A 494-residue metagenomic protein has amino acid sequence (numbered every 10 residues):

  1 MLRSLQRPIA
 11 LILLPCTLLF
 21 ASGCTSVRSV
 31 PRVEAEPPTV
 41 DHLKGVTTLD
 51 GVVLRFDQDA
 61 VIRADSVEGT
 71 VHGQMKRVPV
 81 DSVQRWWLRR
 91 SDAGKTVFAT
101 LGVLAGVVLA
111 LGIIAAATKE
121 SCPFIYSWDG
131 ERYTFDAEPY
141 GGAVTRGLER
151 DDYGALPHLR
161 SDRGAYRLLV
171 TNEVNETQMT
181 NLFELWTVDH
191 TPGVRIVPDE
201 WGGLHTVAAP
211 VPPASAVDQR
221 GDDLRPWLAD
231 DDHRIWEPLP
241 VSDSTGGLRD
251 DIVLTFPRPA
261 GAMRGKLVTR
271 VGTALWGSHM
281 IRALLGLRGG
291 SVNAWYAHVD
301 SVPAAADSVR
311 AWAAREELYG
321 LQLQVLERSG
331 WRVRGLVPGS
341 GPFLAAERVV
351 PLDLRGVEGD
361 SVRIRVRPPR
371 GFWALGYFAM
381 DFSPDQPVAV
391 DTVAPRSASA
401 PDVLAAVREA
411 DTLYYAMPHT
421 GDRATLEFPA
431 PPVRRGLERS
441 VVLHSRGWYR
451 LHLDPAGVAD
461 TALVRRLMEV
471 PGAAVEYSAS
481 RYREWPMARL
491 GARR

Functional and structural regions predicted by a protein language model:
L2-I12: Bacterial N-terminal signal peptides that target proteins for export
F20-G23: C-terminal motif of bacterial Sec signal peptides marking the signal peptidase cleavage site
T25-E34, T39, T48-V52, A64 (+6 more regions): Hydrophobic alpha-helical membrane segments
R55-D59: Short beta-strand-centered aromatic/proline hotspots
Y319-L326: Beta-propeller blade signature
L326-R332, D385: Change "in extracellular beta-sheet-rich domains … of secreted and cell-surface proteins" to "in beta-sheet-rich domains
P338-D360: Short, surface-exposed tryptophan/glycine-enriched loops that mediate extracellular molecular recognition
